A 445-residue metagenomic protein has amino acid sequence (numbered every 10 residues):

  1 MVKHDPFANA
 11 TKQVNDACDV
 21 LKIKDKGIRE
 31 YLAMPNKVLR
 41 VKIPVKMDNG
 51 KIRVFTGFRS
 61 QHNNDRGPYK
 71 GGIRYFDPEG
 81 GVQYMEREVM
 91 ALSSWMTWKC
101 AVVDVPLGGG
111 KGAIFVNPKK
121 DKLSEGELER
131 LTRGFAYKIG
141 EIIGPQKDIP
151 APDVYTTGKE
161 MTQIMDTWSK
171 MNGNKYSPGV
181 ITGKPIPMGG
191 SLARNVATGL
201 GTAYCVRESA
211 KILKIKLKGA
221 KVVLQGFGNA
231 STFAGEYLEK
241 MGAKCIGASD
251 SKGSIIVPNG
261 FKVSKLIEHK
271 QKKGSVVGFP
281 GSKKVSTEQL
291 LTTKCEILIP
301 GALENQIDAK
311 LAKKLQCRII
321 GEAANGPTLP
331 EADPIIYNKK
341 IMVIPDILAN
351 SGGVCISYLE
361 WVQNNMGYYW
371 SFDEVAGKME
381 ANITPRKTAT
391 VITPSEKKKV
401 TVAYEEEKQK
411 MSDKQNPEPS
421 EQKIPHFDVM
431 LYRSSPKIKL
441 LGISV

Functional and structural regions predicted by a protein language model:
K3-D5, S209-A210, C317-S412, E421 (+1 more regions): Adenosine-phosphate binding glycine-rich loop
H4-K42: Short, Gly/Pro- and small/polar-rich lid/capping loops
V41-K120: Glycine-rich, N-terminal phosphate-binding loop and its surrounding beta-alpha-beta segment
F76, T97-K218: Glycine/serine-rich phosphate-binding loop and adjoining beta1-alpha1 elements at the start of nucleotide-handling
K147-A151, Y176-I181, G247-D250, I299-P300 (+2 more regions): General beta-strand structural signal in soluble alpha/beta enzymes
G190-T292: Glycine-rich phosphate/diphosphate-binding loop of Rossmann-like nucleotide-binding domains
G253-V343, L348: Rossmann-like adenosine-cofactor binding region
